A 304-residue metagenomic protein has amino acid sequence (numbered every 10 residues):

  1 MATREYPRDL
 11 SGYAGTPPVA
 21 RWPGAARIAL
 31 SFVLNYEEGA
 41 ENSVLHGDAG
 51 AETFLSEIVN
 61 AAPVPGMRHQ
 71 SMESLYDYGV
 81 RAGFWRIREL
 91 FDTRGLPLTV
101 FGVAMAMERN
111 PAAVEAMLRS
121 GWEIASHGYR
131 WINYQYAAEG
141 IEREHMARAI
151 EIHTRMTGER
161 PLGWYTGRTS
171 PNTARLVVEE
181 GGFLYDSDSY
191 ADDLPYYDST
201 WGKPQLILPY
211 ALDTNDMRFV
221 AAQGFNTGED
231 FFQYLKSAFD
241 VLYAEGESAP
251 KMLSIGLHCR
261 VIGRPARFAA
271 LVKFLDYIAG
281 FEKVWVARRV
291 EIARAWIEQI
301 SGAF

Functional and structural regions predicted by a protein language model:
A2-L206, F232-I255, V261-F304: Catalytic alpha-helical scaffold of carbohydrate-active enzymes acting on polysaccharides/glycoconjugates
T200-F219: A structural motif
T214-Y234: Binuclear metal-dependent hydrolase catalytic cores centered on His/Asp/Glu-rich metal-binding motifs
